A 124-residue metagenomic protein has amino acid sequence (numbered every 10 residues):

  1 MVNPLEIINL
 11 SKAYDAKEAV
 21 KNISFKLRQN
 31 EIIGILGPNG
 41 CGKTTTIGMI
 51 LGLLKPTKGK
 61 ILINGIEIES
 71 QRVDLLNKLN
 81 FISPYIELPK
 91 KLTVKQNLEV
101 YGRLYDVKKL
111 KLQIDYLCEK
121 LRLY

Functional and structural regions predicted by a protein language model:
K17-E18, V73: Short coil-to-beta microelement around the adenine-binding A-loop and adjacent beta1/P-loop entry of ABC ATPase
I33-I35, I47: Short hydrophobic beta-strand immediately N-terminal to the Walker A/P-loop
P38-G42: Walker A (P-loop) phosphate-binding loop of ABC-type ATPase nucleotide-binding domains
L51: Helix-to-loop junction immediately C-terminal to a conserved catalytic motif
G59-S70, D74-L75: Conserved ABC transporter NBD signature motif
E99, R103-Y124: Conserved ABC ATPase "signature" region
